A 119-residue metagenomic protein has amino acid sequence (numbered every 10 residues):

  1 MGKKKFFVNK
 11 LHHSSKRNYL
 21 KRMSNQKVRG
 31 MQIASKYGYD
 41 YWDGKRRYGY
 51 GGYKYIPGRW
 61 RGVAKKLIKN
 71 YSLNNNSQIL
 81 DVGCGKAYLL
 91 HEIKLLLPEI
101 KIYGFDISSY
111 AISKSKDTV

Functional and structural regions predicted by a protein language model:
M1-Q32: N-terminal auxiliary segments of SAM/dcSAM-dependent transferases
K36-Y39: Non-catalytic substrate-recognition/targeting regions of SAM-dependent transferases
W42: A cross-family kinase active-site recognition segment
K45-R59: Class I SAM-dependent methyltransferase Rossmann-like catalytic core, especially the SAM/SAH-binding loop
I56, L80-D81: Metal-dependent phosphohydrolase cores
P57-N74: Conserved alpha-helix/loop element of class I SAM-dependent methyltransferases that forms part of the SAM/SAH-binding
S77: Nucleotide donor/acceptor-binding cores
L80, K86-V119: Class I SAM-dependent methyltransferase SAM/SAH-binding core
